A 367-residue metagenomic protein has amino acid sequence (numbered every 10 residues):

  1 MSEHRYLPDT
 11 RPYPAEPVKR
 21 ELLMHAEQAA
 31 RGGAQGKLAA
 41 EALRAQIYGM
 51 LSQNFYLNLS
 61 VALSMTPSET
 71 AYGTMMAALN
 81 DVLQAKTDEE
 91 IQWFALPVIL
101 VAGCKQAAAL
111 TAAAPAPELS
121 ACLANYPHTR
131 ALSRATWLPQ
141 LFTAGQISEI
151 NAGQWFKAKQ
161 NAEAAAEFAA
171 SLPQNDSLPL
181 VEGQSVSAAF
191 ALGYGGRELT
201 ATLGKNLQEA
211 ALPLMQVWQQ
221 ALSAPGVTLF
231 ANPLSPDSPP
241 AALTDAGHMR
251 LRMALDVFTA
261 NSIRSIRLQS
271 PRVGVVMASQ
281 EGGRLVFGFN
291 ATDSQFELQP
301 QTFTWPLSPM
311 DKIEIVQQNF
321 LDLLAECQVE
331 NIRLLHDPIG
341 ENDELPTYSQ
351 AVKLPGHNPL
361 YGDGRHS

Functional and structural regions predicted by a protein language model:
M1-M75: Charged, amphipathic alpha-helical stretches
I47, S52-N58, A62-A152: Long amphipathic alpha-helical coiled-coil/heptad-repeat bundle
K105-Y348: Extended, non-transmembrane interaction/recognition domains
S349-H357: Short cysteine-rich clusters marking metal-coordination/redox-active sites
N358-G362: Short functional micro-motifs and their immediate structural scaffolds
D363-S367: Cysteine-rich micro-motifs
